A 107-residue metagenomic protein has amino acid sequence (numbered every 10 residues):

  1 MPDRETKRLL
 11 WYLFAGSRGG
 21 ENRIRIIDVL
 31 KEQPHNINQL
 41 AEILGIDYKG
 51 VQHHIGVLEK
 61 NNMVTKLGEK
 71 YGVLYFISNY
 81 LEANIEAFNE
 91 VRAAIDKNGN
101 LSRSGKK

Functional and structural regions predicted by a protein language model:
M1-L10, Y80-K107: Amphipathic alpha-helical dimerization/coiled-coil segments that flank or bridge DNA-binding/regulatory modules
G16-R23: Short helix-coil-helix linker/hinge
E21, E32-N36: Short capping segments at the starts of secondary-structure elements
I24-D28: Pre-recognition alpha-helix immediately N-terminal to the DNA-recognition helix within helix-turn-helix or winged-helix
Q39-I43: A short acidic, leucine-rich amphipathic alpha-helix
K49: Key DNA-contact positions within bacterial/archaeal DNA-binding proteins
N62: Glycine-centered, phosphate/nucleic-acid-interacting loop/turn motifs that mediate DNA/RNA or nucleotide
G68-L74: Short, Lys/Arg-rich nucleic-acid/phosphate-binding segment
